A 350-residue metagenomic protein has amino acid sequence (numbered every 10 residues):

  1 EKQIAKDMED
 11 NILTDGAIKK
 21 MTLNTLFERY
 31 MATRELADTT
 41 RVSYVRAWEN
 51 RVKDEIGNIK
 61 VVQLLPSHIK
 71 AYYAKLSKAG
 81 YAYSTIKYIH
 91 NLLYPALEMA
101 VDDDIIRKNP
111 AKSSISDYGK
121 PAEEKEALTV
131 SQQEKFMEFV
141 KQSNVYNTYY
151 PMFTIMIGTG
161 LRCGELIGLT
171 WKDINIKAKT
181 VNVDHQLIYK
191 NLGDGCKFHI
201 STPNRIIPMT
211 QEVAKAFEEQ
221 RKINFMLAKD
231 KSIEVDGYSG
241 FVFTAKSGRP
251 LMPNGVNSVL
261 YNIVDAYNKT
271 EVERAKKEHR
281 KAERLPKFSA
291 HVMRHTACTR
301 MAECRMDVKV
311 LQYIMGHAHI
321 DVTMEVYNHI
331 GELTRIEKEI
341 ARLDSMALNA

Functional and structural regions predicted by a protein language model:
E1-K20, R34: N-terminal helical hairpins
K19, M31-P110, A122-E124, N144-V145 (+3 more regions): N-terminal core-binding DNA-recognition domain of tyrosine site-specific recombinases/integrases
A79, Y83, E138-Y149, T159 (+5 more regions): Short, basic (Lys/Arg/His-rich) helix/loop patches that form interaction surfaces in the mid-to-C-terminal regions
K87-I89, D102, I106-L169, I176-K177 (+3 more regions): Basic, Lys/Arg- and aromatic-enriched nucleic-acid-binding interface segment
V101-P110, D173-K179, F217-I233, N268-R274: Proline-centered turn/helix-capping motifs that create local helix->coil transitions or kinks
F136, L192-F198, C304, E325 (+1 more regions): DNA/chromatin major-groove-contacting recognition/catalytic segments
D173-T180, M306-V326: Short, polar N-cap/turn motifs at the start of nucleic acid-interacting alpha helices
A178, N191-V213, E219, I223-M226 (+3 more regions): C-terminal secondary-structure termini that scaffold catalytic or DNA-interacting sites
